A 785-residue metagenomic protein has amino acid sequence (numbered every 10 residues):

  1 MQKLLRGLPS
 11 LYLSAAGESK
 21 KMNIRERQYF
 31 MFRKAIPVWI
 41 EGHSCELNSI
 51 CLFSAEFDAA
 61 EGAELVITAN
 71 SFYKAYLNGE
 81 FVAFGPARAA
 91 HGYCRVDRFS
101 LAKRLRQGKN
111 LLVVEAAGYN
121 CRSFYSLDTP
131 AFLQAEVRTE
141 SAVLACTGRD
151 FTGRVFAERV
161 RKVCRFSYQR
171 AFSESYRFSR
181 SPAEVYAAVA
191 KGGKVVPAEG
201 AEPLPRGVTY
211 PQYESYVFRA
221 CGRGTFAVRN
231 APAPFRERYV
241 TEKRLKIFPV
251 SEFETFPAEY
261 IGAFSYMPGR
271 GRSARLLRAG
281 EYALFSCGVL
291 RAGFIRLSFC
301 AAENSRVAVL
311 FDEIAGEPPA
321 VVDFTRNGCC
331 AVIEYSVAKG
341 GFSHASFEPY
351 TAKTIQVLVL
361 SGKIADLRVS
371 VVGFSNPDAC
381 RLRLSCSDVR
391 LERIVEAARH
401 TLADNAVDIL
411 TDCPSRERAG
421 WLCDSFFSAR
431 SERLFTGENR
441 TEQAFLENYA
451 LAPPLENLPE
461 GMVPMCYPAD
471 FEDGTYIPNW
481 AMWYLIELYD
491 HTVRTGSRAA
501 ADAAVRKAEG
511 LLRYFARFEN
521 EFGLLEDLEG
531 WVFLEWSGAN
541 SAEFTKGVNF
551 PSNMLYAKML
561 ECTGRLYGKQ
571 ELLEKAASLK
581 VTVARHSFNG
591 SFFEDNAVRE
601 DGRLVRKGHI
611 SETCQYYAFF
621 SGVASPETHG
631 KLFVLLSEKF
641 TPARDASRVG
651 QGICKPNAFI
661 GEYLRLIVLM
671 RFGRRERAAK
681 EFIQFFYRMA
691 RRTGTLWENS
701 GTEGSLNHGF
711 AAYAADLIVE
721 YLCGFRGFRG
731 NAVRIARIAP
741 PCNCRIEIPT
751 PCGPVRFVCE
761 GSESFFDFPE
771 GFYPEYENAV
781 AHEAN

Functional and structural regions predicted by a protein language model:
L11, G17, M22-S415, D424 (+8 more regions): Extracellular/oxidizing-compartment recognition motifs
E64, R296, R756-V758, F765: Short, surface-exposed charged micro-motifs
A69, G118-N120, C752, G761 (+1 more regions): Beta-strand elements of well-folded, non-transmembrane domains
A274-R275, A283-S286, S343-A345, F593 (+3 more regions): Generic recognition of long tandem-repeat/solenoid scaffolds
T351, G761-S762: Short "repeat-start/strand-capping" segments in structured domains, especially the N-termini of parallel beta-helix
G420-I746, C752-R756, E763-E777: Active-site core of glycosidic bond-cleaving carbohydrate-active enzymes
